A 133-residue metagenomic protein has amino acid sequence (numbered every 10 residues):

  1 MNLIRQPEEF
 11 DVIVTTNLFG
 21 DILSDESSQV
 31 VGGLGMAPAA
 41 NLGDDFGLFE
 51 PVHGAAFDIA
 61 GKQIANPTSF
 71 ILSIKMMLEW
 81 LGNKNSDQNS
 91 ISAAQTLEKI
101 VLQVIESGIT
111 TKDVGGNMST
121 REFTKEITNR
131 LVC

Functional and structural regions predicted by a protein language model:
M1: Short acidic loop-to-helix transition motifs that present clustered carboxylates
I4-S107: Glycine-rich phosphate/nucleotide-binding loop
D87-I91, T96-C133: Glycine-rich phosphate/pyrophosphate-binding loop and the adjoining helix
